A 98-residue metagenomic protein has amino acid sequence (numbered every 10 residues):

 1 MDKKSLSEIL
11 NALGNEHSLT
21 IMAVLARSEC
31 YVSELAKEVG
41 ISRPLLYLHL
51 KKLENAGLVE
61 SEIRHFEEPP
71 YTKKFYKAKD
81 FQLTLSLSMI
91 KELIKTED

Functional and structural regions predicted by a protein language model:
M1-L10: Short, Lys/Arg-enriched N-terminal segment that forms or immediately precedes the first helix of a structured domain
N11-H17: Short helix-coil-helix linker/hinge
E16, R27-E34: Short capping segments at the starts of secondary-structure elements
L19-A23: Pre-recognition alpha-helix immediately N-terminal to the DNA-recognition helix within helix-turn-helix or winged-helix
K37, E54-N55: Alpha-helical residues within the helix-turn-helix
P44: Key DNA-contact positions within bacterial/archaeal DNA-binding proteins
A56-P70: Beta-hairpin "wing" of winged helix-turn-helix
E67-D98: Conserved segment of winged-helix/HTH DNA-binding domains
